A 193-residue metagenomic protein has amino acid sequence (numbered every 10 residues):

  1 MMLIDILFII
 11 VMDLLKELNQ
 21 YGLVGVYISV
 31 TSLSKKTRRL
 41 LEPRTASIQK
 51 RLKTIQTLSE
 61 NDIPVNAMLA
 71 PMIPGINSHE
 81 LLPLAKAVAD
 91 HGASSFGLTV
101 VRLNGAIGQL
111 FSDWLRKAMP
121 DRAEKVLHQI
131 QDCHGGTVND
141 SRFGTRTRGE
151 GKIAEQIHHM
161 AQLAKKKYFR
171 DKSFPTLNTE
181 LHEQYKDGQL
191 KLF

Functional and structural regions predicted by a protein language model:
M1-I55, P64-M68, G97-T99: Core AdoMet radical
M2-I10, I73-L82: Active-site glycine- and acidic-residue-rich loops that bind and position anionic ligands or nucleotide-like cofactors
L3, P43, M72-I76, T145 (+1 more regions): Conserved aromatic-histidine-acidic binding/catalytic patches
I10-E17, K50-K53, T57, P83-A87 (+2 more regions): Alpha-helical scaffolding segments of alpha/beta enzyme cores, especially the outer helices of TIM-barrel or partial
L33-S34, M72-G75, R102-G105: Short, catalytically relevant binding-site loops at active-site mouths
D62-I63, A93: Short phosphate-binding/catalytic loops that engage adenosine nucleotides
H79-F193: Auxiliary Fe-S-binding modules of radical SAM enzymes
